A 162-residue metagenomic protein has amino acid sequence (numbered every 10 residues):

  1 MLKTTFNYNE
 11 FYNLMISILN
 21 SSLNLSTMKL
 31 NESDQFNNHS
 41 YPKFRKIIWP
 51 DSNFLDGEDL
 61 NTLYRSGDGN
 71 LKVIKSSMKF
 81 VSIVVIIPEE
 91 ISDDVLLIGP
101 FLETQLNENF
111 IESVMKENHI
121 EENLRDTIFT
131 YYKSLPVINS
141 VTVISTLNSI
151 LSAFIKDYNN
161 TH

Functional and structural regions predicted by a protein language model:
M1-V81: Structured interaction and signal-relay segments at domain junctions
M1-Y12, V95-H162: Juxtadomain coupling helices with adjacent low-complexity linkers
T27-E32, E90-D94, T161: Solvent-exposed, well-ordered amphipathic alpha-helical segments that flank/support binding or catalytic loops
S33-N37, Y41-W49, N53-L60, G69-K72 (+4 more regions): A broad "ordered helical/assembly scaffold" signature
T62-K116, I150: Sensory/regulatory domains in signal-transduction proteins
